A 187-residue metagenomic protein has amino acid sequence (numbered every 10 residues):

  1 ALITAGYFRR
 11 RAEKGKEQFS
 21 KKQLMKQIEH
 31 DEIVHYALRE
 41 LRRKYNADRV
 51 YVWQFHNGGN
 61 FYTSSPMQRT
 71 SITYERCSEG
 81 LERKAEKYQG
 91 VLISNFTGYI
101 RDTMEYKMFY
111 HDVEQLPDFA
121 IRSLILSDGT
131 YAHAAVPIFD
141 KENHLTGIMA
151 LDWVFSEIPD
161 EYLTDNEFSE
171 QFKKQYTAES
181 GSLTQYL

Functional and structural regions predicted by a protein language model:
A1-C77: Intrinsically disordered, low-complexity terminal regulatory regions
H30-A37, I93-T97, T164-E179: Well-ordered, non-membrane alpha-helical segments in soluble/globular domains
Y45, D128-G129: A structural signal for short coil/turn segments at secondary-structure junctions
S71-D128: Regulatory sensory and allosteric helical modules in signal-transduction proteins and certain transcription factors
G129-Y131, A150: Short, solvent-exposed, Trp/other aromatic-anchored flexible loops in extracytoplasmic proteins
A132-D140: A short, aliphatic-rich beta-strand micro-motif
G147-L187: Juxtadomain coupling helices with adjacent low-complexity linkers
